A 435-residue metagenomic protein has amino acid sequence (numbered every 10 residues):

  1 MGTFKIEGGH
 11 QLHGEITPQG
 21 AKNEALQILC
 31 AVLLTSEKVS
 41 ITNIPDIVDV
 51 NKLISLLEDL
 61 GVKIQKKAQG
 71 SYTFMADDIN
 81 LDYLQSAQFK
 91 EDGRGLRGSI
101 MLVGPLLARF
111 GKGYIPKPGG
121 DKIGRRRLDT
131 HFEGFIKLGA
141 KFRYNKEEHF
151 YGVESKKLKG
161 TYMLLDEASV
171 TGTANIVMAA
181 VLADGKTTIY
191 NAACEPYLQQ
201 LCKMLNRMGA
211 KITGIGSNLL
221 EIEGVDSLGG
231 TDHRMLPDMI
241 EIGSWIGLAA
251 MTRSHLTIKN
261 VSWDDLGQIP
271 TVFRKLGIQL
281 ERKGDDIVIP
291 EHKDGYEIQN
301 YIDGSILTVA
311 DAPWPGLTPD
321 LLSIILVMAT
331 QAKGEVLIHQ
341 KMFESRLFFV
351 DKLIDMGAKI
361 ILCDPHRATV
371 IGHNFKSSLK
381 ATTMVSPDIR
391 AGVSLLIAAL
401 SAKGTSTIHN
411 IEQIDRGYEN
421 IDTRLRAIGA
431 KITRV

Functional and structural regions predicted by a protein language model:
M1-V435: Short, structured segments at the rim of ligand-binding sites
